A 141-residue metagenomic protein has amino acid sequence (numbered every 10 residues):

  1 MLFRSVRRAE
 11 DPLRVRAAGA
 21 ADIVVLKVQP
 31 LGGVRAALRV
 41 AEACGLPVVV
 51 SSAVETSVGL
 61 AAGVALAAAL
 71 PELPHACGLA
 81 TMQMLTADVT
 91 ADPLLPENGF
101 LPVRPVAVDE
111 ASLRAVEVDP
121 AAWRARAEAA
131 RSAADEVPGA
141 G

Functional and structural regions predicted by a protein language model:
M1-A65, T86-L94: Catalytic core of soluble alpha/beta enzymes
E55-G141: Flexible C-terminal active-site loop/helix
